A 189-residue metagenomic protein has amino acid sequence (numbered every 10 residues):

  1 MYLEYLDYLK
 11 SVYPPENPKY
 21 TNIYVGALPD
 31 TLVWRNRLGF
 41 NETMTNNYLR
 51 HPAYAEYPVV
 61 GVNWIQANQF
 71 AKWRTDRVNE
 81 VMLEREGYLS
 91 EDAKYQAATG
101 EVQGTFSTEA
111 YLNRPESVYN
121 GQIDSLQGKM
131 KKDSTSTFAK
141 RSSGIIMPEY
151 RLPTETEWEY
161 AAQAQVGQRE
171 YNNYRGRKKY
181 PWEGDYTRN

Functional and structural regions predicted by a protein language model:
Y2-Y5, A71: A short amphipathic alpha-helical interaction element
E4, K10, N189: Conserved protein kinase catalytic core
D7-K19, Q168-K179: Cytochrome P450 catalytic domain signature, combining two hallmark sequence patches
L9-V25, T31, S125: Long, low-complexity, polar/charged, intrinsically disordered or flexibly structured peripheral segments
L28, L32, G39-N189: Functional-site microenvironments in short loops/helix caps that host divalent-cation chemistry
